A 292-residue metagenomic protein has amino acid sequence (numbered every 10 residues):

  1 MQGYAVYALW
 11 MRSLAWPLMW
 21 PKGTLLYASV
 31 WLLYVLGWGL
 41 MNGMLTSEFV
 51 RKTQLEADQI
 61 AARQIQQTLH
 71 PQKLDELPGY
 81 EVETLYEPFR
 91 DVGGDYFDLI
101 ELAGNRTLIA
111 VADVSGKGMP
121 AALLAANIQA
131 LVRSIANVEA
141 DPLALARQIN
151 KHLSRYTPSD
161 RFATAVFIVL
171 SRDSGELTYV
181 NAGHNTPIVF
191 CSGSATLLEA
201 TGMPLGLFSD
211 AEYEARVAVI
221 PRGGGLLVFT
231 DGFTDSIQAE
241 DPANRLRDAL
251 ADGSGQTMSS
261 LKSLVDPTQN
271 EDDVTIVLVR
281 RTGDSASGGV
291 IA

Functional and structural regions predicted by a protein language model:
M1-K22: Hydrophobic transmembrane alpha-helices
A15, A28, W38, I149: A Zn2+-metalloprotease active-site environment signal
L18-L33: Hydrophobic alpha-helical transmembrane segments
V30-E56: Juxtamembrane or sensor-core-proximal signal-transducing alpha helices that couple sensory domains to cytosolic
N42-L45, I128-Q129, E240-N244: Short acidic (Asp/Glu) and glycine-rich catalytic loops that position anionic groups and cofactors
S47-G225, E271-A292: … and, occasionally, acidic/histidine-rich disordered N-termini of signaling adaptors
R216-V228, F233-A292: C-terminal catalytic subdomain
